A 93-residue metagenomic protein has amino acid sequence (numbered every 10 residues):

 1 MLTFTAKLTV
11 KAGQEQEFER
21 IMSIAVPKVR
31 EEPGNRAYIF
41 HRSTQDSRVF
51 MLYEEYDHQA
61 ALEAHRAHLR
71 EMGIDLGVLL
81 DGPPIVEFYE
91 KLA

Functional and structural regions predicted by a protein language model:
M1-L2, A93: Absolute protein N-terminus
L2-T9, I39-R66: Short, well-ordered beta-strand segments in beta-rich or mixed alpha/beta enzyme and ligand-binding folds
T9-F18: Short, surface-exposed ligand-recognition loops at beta-strand->loop->(often short) alpha-helix junctions that present
A12, E87-E90: Local alpha-helix boundary/kink/capping signal
E17-R20, A64: Short, solvent-exposed alpha-helical surface patches in well-structured domains
I24-A37, E55-F88: An amphipathic, aromatic/His-enriched active-site/gating alpha helix that lines ligand/cofactor pockets
S43-Q45, E90-A93: Residues that form or immediately flank small-molecule/cofactor binding pockets and catalytic motifs
